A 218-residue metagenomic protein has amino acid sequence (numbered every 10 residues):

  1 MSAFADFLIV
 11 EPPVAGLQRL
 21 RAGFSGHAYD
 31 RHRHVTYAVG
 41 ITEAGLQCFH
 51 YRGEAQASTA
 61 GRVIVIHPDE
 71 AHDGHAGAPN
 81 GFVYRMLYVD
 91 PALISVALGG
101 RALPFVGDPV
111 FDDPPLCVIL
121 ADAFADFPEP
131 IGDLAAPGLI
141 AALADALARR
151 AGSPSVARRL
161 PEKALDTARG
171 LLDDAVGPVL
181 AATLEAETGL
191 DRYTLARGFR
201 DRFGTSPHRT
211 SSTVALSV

Functional and structural regions predicted by a protein language model:
S2-F105: N-terminal regulatory/effector-sensing and dimerization cores that precede helix-turn-helix DNA-binding domains
R31, A157-P161, G177, T188: Residue-level marker of regulatory loop/turn positions in helix-turn-helix DNA-binding domains and in histidine
E43, A148, G170-D173, R200: Short, locally clustered residues in the helix-turn-helix/winged-helix DNA-binding domain
G53, V89, F111, L190 (+1 more regions): Short beta->alpha linker loops
A76, P128, G152-V156, V176-G177 (+1 more regions): Short, flexible helix-adjacent loops and helix caps
G100-R159, D166-G170: Amphipathic alpha-helical segments enriched in hydrophobic/aromatic residues interleaved with Lys/Arg
P161-R169, S212-S217: Short, leucine-enriched amphipathic alpha-helices that occur as contiguous helical runs
D173, P178-S217: Basic/polar phosphate-binding segments, predominantly the helix-turn-helix DNA-binding elements of transcriptional
